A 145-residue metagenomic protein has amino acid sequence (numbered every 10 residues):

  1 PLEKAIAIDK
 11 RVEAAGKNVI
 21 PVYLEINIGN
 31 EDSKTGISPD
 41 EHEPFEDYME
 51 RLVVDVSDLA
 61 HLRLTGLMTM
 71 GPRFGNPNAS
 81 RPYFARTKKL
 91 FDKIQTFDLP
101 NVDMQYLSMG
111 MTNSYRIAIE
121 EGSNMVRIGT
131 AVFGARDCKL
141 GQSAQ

Functional and structural regions predicted by a protein language model:
P1-K89, K93-N113, I119-E121, F133-A135: Conserved alpha/beta-domain cores
I119-Q145: C-terminal helical cap(s) of enzyme catalytic domains, especially alpha/beta-barrels
